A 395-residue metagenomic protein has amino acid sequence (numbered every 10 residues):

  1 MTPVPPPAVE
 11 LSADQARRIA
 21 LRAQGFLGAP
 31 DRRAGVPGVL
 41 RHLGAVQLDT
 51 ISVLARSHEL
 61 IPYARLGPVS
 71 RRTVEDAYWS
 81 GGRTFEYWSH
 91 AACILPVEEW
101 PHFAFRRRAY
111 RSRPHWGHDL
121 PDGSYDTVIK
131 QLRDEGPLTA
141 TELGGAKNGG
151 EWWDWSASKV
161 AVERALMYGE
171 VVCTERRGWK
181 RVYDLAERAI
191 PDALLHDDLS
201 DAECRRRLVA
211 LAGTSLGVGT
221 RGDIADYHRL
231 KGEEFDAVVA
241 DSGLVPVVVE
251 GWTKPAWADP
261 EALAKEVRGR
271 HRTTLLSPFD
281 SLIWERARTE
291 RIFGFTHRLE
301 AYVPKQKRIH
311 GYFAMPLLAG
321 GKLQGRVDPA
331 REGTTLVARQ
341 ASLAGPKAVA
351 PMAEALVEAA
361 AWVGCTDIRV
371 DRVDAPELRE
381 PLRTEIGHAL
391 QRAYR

Functional and structural regions predicted by a protein language model:
M1-R395: Long, charged, low-complexity, helical-prone intrinsically disordered regions
